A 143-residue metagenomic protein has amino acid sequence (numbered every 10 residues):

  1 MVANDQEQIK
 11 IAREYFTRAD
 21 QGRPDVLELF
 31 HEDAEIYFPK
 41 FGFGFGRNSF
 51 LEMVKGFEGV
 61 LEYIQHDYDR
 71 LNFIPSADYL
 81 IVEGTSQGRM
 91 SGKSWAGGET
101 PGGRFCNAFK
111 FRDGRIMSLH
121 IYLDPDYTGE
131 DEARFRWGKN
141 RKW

Functional and structural regions predicted by a protein language model:
M1-E32, W137-W143: Short, low-complexity N-terminal intrinsically disordered segments enriched in polar/charged residues
V2-N4, K55-W143: A beta-strand edge to alpha-helix "cap/lid" segment located at domain peripheries
D5-Y15, F38-F41, E62-H66, M117: Short, mixed-charge, low-aromatic patches
A12-Y15, D25-L27, A34, F50-M53 (+3 more regions): Hydrophobic pocket/interface hotspot
D20-Q21, G46-S49, N107, D124: General structural signal for secondary-structure boundaries
R23-A77: A solvent-exposed, acidic/Ser-Thr-rich amphipathic alpha-helical stretch
